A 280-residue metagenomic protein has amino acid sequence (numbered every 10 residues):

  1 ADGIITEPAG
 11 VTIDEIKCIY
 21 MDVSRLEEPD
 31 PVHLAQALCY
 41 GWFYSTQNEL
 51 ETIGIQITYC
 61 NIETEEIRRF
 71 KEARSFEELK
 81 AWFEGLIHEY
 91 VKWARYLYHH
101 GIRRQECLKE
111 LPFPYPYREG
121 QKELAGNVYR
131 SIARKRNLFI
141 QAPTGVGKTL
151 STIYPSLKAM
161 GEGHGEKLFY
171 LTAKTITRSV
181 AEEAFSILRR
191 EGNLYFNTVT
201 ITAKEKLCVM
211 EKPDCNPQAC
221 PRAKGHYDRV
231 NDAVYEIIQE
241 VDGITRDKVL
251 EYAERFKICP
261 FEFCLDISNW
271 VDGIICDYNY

Functional and structural regions predicted by a protein language model:
A1-L26, Y40: Conserved catalytic cores of phosphodiester-cleaving nucleases, focusing on short active-site segments
P29-I57: Metal-dependent nuclease catalytic cores in nucleic-acid-processing enzymes, especially RNase H-like/related
E49-A73: Substrate-binding beta-hairpin/strand module that engages nucleic acids
Y98-Q141: Conserved pre-motif I regulatory segment
Q105, L111-P112, H164-I274: A substrate-engagement module of RecA-like helicase motors
Y129-R130, T149-H164, A184-L188: Walker A/P-loop NTP-binding motif
A133-P155: Walker A/P-loop
